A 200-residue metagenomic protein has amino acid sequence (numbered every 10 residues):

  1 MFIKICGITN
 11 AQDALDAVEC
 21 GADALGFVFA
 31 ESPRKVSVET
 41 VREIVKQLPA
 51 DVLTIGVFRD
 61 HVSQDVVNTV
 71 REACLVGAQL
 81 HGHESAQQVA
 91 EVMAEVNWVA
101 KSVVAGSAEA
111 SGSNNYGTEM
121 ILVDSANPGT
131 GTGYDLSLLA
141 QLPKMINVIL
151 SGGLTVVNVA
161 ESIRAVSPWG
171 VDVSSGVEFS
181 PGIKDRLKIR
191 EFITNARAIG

Functional and structural regions predicted by a protein language model:
M1-G200: Conserved N-terminal beta1-alpha1 strand-loop-helix module at the mouth
